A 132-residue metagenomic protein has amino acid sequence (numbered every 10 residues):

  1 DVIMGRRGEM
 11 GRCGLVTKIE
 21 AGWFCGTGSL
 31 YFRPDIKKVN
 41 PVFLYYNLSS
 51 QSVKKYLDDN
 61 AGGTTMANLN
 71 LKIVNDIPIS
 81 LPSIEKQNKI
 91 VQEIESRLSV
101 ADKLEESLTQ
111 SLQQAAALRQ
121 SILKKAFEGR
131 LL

Functional and structural regions predicted by a protein language model:
V2, G8-C25, V42-Y46, K54-A61: Short, ligand-facing micro-motifs at secondary-structure edges
E9, G22-L30, V42, G62-E85: A short glycine-rich beta-alpha junction/loop motif
I19, P34-K37, Q51-S52: Short loop segments at secondary-structure junctions
G26, S50, L71-V74, E95 (+1 more regions): ATP/adenylate-binding site constellation spanning eukaryotic-like Ser/Thr protein kinases, ABC-transporter
L30, Y45-S49, K124: Generic alpha-helical structural context detector
N40-N47, K86, E93: Short amphipathic alpha-helical coupling segments at ligand-binding clamshell hinges and other catalytic/signaling
D76-L132: Amphipathic alpha-helical coiled-coil/heptad-repeat segments
